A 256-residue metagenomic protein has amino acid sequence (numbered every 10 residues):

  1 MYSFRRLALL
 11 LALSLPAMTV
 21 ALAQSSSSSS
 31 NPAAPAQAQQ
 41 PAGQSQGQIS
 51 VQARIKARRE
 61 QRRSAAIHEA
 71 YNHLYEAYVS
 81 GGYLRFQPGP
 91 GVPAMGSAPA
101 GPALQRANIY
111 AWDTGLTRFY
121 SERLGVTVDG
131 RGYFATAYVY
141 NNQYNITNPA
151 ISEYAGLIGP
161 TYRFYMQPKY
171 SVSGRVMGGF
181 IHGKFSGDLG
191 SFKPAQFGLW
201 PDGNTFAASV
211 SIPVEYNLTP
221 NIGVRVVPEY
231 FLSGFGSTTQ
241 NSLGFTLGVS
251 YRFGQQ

Functional and structural regions predicted by a protein language model:
Q24-T117: Short glycine/proline- and aromatic-enriched beta-strand/turn motifs that initiate or cap beta-hairpins
H73, R106-W112, A150-G156, Y170 (+2 more regions): Residues that define the transmembrane beta-barrel architecture of outer-membrane proteins
E76, T117-R118, E122-K193: Gram-negative (and chloroplast) outer-membrane scaffold detector with strong preference for beta-barrel transmembrane
G81-Q87, G130-T136, G178-K184, Y230-G234 (+1 more regions): Transmembrane beta-strands of outer-membrane beta-barrel pores
G81-Y83, R118, Y162-F164, V214-Y216 (+1 more regions): Residue-level signature of outer-membrane beta-barrel architecture
G89-A100, Y138-N145, F185-A195, G236-L243: Outer-membrane beta-barrel translocator domains and adjoining extracellular loop/strand segments of Gram-negative
R123-V128, Q167-Y170, Y216-V224, Q255-Q256: Repeated loop/turn-to-beta-strand initiation elements of outer-membrane beta-barrel proteins
N241-Q256: Outer-membrane beta-barrel "beta-signal"
